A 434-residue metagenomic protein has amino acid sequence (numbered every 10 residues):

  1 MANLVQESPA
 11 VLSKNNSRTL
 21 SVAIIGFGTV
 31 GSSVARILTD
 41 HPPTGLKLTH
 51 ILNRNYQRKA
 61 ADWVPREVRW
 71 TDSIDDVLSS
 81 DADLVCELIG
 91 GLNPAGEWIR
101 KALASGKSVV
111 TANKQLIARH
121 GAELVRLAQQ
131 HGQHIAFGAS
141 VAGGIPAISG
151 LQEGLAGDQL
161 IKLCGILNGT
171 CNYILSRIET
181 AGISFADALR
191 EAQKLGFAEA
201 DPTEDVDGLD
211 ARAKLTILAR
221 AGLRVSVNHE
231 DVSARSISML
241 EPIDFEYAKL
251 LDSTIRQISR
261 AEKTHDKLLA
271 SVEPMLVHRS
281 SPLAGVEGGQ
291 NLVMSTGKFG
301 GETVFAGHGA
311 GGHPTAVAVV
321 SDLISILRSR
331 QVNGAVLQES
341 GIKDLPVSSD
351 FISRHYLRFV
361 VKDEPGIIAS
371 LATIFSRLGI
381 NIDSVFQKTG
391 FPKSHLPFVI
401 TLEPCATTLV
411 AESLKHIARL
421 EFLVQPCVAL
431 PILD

Functional and structural regions predicted by a protein language model:
I25, L323-D434: A conserved regulatory-domain signal marking ACT and ACT-like small-molecule sensing domains and adjacent regulatory
G31-S32: N-terminal Rossmann-fold NAD(P) dinucleotide-binding loop
H41-W63: NAD(P)-binding Rossmann-fold cofactor-contacting core
I74-A112: Rossmann-fold NAD(P) dinucleotide-binding segment
G96-K101, S105, K114-Q152: Rossmann-fold NAD(P)-binding glycine/threonine-rich loop
Q129-D210, I217: Rossmann-like NAD(P)H-binding beta-loop-alpha module
D187-G285, Q290-L292: Substrate-binding/catalytic subdomain of NAD(P)-dependent oxidoreductase enzymes
S281-R354: ATP-dependent carboxylate/acyl-activation modules
